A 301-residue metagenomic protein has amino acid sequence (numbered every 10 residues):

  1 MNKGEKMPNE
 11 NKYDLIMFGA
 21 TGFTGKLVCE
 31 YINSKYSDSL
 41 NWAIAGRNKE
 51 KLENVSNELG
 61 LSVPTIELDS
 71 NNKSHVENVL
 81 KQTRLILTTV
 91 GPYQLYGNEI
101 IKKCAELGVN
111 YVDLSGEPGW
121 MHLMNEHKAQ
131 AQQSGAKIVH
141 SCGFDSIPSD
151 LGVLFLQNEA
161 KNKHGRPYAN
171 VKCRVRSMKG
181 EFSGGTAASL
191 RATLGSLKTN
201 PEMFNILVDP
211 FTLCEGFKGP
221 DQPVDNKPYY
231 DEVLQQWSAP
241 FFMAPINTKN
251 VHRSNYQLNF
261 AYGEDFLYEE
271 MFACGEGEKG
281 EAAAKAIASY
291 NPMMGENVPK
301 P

Functional and structural regions predicted by a protein language model:
M1-K6: Short, Lys/Arg-enriched N-terminal segments with co-localized hydrophobic residues within the first ~10-30 amino acids
P8, G135, N158-P301: C-terminal catalytic/substrate-binding lobe primarily of soluble NAD(P)-dependent oxidoreductases
Y13-K35: N-terminal Rossmann NAD(P)H-binding glycine-rich loop of SDR-like oxidoreductase domains
S37-K51: Conserved glycine-rich Rossmann-like NAD(P)H-binding loop of the short-chain dehydrogenase/reductase
V55-S62: Short, conserved SAM-binding/catalytic segment of Class I S-adenosyl-L-methionine-dependent methyltransferases
I66-L85, T89-Y96: Conserved Rossmann-fold cofactor-binding substructure of NAD(P)-dependent oxidoreductases
P92, K103-M121: ADP-ribose/adenylate-binding Rossmann-like module
S115-A136: Rossmann-fold NAD(P)-binding glycine/threonine-rich loop
